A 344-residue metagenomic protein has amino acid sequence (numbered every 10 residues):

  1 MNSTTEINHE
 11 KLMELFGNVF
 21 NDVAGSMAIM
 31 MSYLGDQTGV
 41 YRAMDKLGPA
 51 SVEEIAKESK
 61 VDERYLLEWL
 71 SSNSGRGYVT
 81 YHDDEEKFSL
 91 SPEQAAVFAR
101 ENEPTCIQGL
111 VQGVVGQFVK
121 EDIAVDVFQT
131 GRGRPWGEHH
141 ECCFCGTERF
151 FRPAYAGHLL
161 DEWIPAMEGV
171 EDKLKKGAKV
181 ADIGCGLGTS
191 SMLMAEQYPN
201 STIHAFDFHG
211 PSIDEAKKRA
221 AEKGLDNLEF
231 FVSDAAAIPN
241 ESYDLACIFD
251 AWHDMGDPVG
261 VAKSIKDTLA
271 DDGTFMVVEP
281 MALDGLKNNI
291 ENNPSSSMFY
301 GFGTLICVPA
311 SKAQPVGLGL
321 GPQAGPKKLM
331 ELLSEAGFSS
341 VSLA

Functional and structural regions predicted by a protein language model:
E6, E10, N18-M27, M31-A43 (+3 more regions): Conserved Class I S-adenosyl-L-methionine-dependent methyltransferase catalytic core
M44-G48: Short helix-to-turn junction characteristic of helix-turn-helix DNA-binding domains, especially the helix
V52-K57: A short acidic, leucine-rich amphipathic alpha-helix
I107, G116-H253, P258-A262: Conserved adenosyl
K179, G273-T274: Short glycine-centered segments of the SAM/dcSAM-binding site in methyltransferase folds
V259-D271: A short glycine-rich, Lys/Arg-flanked "PGG" loop and its adjoining helix->strand segment in the class I
V278-E335: C-terminal alpha-helical "lid/dimerization" subdomain adjacent to the S-adenosyl-L-methionine
F338-A344: Conserved S-adenosyl-L-methionine
